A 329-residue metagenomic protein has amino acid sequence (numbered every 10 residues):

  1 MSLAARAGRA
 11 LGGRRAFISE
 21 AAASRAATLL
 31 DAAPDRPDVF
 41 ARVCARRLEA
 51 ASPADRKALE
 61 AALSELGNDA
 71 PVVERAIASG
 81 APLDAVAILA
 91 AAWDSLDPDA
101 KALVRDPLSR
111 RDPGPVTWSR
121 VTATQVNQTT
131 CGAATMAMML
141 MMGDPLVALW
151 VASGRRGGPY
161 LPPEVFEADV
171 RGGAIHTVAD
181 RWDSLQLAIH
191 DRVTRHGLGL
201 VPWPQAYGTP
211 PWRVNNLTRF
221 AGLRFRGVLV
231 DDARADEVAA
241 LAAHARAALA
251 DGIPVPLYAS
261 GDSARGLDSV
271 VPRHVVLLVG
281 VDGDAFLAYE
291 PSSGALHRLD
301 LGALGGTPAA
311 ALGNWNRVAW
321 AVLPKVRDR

Functional and structural regions predicted by a protein language model:
M1-S2: N-terminal secretory targeting signals
R6-R42, R46, A90-G197: Active-site nucleophile-adjacent alpha helix/oxyanion-hole segment immediately C-terminal to the catalytic cysteine
R15, E20-S24, T28-D31, I88-L96 (+2 more regions): Conserved active-site-adjacent core of cysteine acyl-enzyme catalytic domains
A23-S24, L29-I77: Eukaryotic low-complexity, mixed-charge intrinsically disordered interaction/regulatory segments enriched in acidic
R56-P113: Non-catalytic propeptide/linker segments at domain boundaries
A70-E74, V147-A152, Y160-P163, F225-V230: Short, surface-exposed acidic
A85, N127, G132-M136, P210-V214 (+1 more regions): Stable alpha-helical elements in mature extracytoplasmic
